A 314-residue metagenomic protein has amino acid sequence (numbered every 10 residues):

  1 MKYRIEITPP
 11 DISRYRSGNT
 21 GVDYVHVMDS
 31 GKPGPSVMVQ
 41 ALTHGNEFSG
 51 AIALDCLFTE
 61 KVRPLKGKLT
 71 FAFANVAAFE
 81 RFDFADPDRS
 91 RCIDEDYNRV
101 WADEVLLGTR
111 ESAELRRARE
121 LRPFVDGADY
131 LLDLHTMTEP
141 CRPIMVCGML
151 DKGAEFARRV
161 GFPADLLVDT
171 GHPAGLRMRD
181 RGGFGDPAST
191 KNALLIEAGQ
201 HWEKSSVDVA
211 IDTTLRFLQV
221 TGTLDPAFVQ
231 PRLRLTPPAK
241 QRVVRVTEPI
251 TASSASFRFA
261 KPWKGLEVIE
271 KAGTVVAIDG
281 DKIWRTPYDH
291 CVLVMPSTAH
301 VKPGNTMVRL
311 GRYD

Functional and structural regions predicted by a protein language model:
M1-D314: Structured catalytic-domain cores with a bias toward divalent-metal coordination
